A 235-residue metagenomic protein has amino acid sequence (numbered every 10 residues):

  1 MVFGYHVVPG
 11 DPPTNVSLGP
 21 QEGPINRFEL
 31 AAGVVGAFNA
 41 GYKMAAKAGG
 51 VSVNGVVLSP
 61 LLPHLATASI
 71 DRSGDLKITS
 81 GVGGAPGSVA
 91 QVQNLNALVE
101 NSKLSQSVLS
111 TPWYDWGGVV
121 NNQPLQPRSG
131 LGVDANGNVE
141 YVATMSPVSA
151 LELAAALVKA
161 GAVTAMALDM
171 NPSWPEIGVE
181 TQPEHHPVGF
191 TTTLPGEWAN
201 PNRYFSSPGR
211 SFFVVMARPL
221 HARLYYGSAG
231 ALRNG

Functional and structural regions predicted by a protein language model:
M1, T67-I70, L131: Broad, structure-driven detector of short, well-ordered beta-strand segments within folded domains
M1-S59, R233-G235: Zymogen propeptides
V16-G19, P86-Q91, A150-A156: A short, polar/proline- and glycine-enriched secondary-structure boundary/capping micro-motif
G33-V34, F38-L109: Active-site-adjacent helix-turn-beta-strand microarchitecture at beta-sheet edges that either contains or buttresses
K43, N171-S173: Catalytic metal-binding/acid-base residues of hydrolase active sites
K47, V51-L58, L62, W116-G117 (+3 more regions): Conserved, well-ordered active-site substructure
G87-S88, N101-S129: Internal active-site segments that recognize and position negatively charged phosphoryl groups and nucleotide moieties
A165-L168: Active-site neighborhood of phospho(di)ester-bond hydrolases with catalytic His/Asp-centered motifs
